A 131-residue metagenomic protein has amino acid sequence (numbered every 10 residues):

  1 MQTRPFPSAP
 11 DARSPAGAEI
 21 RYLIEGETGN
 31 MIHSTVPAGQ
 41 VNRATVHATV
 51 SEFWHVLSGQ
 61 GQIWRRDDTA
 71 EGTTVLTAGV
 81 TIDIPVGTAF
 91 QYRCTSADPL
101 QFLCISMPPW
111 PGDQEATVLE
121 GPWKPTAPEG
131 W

Functional and structural regions predicted by a protein language model:
M1-H33, R43-A44, Q114-W131: A short, N-terminal "cap"/entry segment at the start of jelly-roll beta-barrel domains of the cupin/DSBH fold
A9-R13, V50, T73: Vicinal oxygen chelate
E19-G29, G39-H55, T69-A70, A78: A short beta-loop-beta micro-motif enriched in histidine and acidic residues
E27-G29, P37-V41, S58-Q62, P108-P111: Short, charged/polar surface micro-motifs in flexible loops or helix N-caps
I32-H33, I63-R65, F102: Short hydrophobic/aromatic-rich beta-strand segments that constitute the beta-sheet cores of beta-sandwich/beta-barrel
S51-A78, T88, R93: A short beta-strand-loop-beta hairpin characteristic of the jelly-roll/cupin
T77-A78, V86-D113: Ligand-binding loop in jelly-roll beta-barrel domains
